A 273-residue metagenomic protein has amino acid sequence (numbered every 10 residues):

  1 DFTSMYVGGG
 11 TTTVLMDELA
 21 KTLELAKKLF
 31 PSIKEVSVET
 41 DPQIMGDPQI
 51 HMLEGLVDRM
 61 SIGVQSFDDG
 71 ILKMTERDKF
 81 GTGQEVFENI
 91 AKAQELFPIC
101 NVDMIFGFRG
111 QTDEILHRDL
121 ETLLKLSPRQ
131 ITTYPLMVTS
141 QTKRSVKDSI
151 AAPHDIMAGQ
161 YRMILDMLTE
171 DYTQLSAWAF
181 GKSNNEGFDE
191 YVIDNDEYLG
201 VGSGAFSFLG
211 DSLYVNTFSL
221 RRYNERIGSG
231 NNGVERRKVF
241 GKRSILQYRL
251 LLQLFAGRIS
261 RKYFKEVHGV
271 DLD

Functional and structural regions predicted by a protein language model:
D1-V270: C-terminal scaffold of the Radical SAM
